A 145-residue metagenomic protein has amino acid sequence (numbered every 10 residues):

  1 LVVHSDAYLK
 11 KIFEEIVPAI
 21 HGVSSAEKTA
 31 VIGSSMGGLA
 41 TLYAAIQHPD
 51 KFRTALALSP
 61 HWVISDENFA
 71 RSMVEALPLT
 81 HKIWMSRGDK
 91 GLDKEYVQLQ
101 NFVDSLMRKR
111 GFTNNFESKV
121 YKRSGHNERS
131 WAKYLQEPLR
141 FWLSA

Functional and structural regions predicted by a protein language model:
L1-A145: Non-catalytic cap/lid and distal C-terminal segments of serine-dependent acyl enzymes
